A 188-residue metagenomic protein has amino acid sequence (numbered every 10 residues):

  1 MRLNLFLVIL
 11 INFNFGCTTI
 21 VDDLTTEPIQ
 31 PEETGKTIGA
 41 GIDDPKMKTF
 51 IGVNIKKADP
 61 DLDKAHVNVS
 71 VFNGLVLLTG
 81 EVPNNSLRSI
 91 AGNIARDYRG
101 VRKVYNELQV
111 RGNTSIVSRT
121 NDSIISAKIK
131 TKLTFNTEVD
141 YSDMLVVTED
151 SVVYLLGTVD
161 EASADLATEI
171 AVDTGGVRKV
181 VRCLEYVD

Functional and structural regions predicted by a protein language model:
M1-F15: Sec-dependent bacterial lipoprotein signal peptides
R2, C17-D188: N-terminal targeting leaders
